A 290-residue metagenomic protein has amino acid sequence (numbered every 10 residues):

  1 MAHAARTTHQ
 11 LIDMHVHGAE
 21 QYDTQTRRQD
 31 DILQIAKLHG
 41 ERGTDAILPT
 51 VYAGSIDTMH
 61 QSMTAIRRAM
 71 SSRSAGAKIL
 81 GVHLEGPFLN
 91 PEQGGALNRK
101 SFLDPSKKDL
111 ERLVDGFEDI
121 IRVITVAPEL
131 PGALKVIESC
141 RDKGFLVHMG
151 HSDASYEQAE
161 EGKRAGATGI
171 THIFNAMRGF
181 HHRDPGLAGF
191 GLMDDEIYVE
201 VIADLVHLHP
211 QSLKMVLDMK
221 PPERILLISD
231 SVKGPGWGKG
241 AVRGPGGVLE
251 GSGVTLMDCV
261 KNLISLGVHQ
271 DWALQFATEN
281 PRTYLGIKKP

Functional and structural regions predicted by a protein language model:
M1-T26, I32-L33, K37: Replace "His-x-His-based motif
H15, H39, L84, C140 (+5 more regions): Conserved, mostly hydrophobic/aromatic
V16-H17, L33-S62, A77-N90, F117-E129 (+4 more regions): Divalent metal-dependent hydrolysis catalytic cores, especially in the metallo-beta-lactamase
G18-D30, A96-L103, L146-G150: Active-site mouth loops of central-metabolism enzymes
Q25, E111, D115-P235: Active-site core of metal-dependent hydrolases
R28-D31, S62-A65, S106-K108, R183-A188: Charged helix-capping and loop-helix junction motifs
N90-G116: Conserved phosphate-binding/catalytic loop of the ribokinase/pfkB sugar-kinase fold
F190-V199, D218-P290: His/Asp/Glu-enriched, well-ordered alpha-helical/loop segment that forms or immediately abuts the divalent-metal
